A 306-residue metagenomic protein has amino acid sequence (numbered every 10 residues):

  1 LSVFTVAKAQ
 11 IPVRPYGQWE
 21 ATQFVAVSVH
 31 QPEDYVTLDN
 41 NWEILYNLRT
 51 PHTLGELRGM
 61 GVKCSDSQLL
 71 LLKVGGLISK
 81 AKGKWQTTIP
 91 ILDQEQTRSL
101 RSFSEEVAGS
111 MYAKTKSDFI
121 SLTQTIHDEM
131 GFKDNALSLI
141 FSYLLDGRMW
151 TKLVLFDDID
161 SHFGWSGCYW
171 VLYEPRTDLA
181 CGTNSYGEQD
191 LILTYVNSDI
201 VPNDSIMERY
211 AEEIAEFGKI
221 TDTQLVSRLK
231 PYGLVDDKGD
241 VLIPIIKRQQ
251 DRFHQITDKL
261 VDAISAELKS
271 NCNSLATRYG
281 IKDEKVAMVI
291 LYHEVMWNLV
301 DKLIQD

Functional and structural regions predicted by a protein language model:
L1-Q10: Bacterial Sec-dependent N-terminal signal peptides
A9-V29: N-terminal leader segment of winged-helix/HTH proteins
H30-V62, D160, G164-Q224, A266: Short amphipathic alpha-helical interface segments
G59-K80, F217-Y232: Short amphipathic alpha-helical interaction segments
K82-Q86, P90-L92, D237-L242: Short, Lys/Arg-rich nucleic-acid/phosphate-binding segment
I89-Q124, K247-A276: Short, amphipathic alpha-helical interaction segments positioned at domain boundaries
R101-D199: Extended alpha-helical scaffolding regions
L191, V196-D306: Long, contiguous all-alpha helical interaction modules
